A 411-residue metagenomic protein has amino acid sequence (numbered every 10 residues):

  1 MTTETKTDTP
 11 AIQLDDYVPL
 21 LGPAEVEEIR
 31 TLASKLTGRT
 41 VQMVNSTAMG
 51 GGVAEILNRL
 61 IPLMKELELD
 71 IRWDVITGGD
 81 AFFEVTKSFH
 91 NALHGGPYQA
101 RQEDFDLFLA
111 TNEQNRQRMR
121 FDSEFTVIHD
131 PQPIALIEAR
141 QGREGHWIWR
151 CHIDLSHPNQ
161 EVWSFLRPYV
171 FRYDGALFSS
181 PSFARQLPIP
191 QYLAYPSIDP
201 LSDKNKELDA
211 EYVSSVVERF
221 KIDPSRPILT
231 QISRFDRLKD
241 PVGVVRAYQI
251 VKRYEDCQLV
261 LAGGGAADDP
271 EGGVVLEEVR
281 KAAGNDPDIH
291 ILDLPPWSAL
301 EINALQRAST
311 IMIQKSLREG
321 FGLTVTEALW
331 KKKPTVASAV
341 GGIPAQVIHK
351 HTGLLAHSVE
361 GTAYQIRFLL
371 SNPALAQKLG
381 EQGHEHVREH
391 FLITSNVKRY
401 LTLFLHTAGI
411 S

Functional and structural regions predicted by a protein language model:
Q42, V217-K239, V245, L259-V260: Conserved donor-binding/catalytic core segment of Leloir-type glycosyltransferases
G263, A267, E271-A304: Nucleotide-activated donor-binding/catalytic signature segment of Leloir-type glycosyltransferases, i.e., the conserved
T310, K332, A339: A short alpha->beta transition loop at the rim of the catalytic pocket in nucleotide-sugar-dependent
L317: Aromatic "clamp/platform" in nucleotide-sugar-dependent glycosyltransferases that forms part of the donor/acceptor
G322-V325, I343: Short glycine/serine-rich donor-binding loops of glycosyltransferases
V325, P334-A337, V347: Short hydrophobic beta-strand element within catalytic cores of glycosyltransferases and related nucleotide-activated
H349-E360, F368-P373: Conserved acidic donor-binding segment of nucleotide-sugar-dependent glycosyltransferases
L375-H390, N396-T402: A short, well-ordered alpha-helix in the C-terminal region of glycosyltransferases
